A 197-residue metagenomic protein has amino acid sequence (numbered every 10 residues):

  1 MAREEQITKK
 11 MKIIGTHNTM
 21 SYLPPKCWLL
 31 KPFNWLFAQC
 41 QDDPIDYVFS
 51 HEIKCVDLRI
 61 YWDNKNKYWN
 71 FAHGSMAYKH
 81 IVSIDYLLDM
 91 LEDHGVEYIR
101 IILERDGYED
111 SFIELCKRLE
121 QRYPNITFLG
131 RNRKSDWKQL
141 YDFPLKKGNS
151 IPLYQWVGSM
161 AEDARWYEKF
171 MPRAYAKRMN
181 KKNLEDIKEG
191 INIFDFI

Functional and structural regions predicted by a protein language model:
M1-C55, W62-Y98, G107, I113 (+1 more regions): Long, acidic (Asp/Glu-rich), low-complexity accessory segments flanking structured domains
L103-R105: Short, structured patches in soluble enzyme cores that scaffold and shape functional sites
S111-R122: Short, aromatic/basic amphipathic alpha-helical patches
Q121-G130: A short "linker-to-beta-strand initiation" element
